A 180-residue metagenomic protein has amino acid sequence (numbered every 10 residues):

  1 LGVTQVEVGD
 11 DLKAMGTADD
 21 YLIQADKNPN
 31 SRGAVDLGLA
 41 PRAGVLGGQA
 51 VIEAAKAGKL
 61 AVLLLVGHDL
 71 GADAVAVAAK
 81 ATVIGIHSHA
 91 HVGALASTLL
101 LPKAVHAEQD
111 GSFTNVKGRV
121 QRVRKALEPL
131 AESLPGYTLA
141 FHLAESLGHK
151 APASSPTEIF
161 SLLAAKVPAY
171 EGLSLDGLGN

Functional and structural regions predicted by a protein language model:
L1-D176: Non-catalytic alpha/beta scaffold blocks inside enzyme catalytic domains
